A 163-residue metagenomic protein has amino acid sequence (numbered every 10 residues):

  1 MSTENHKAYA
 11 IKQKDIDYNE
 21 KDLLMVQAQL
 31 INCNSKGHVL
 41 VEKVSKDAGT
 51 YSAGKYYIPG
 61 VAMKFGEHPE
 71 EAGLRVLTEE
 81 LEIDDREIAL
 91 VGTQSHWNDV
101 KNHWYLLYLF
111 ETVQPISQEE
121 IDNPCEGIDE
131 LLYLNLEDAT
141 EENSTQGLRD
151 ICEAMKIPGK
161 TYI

Functional and structural regions predicted by a protein language model:
S2-Q29: Acidic, metal-coordinating catalytic segment for phosphate/diphosphate chemistry, firing primarily on the Nudix
H38-V39: Hydrophobic "anchor" residues
A48-G54: A conserved beta-turn-beta hairpin within the catalytic core of GNAT-like acetyltransferases that forms part
V61-R86, S95-G147: Unchanged
R149-I163: Charged phosphate-binding loop/patch that engages nucleotide di/tri-phosphates or the phosphate backbone of nucleic
